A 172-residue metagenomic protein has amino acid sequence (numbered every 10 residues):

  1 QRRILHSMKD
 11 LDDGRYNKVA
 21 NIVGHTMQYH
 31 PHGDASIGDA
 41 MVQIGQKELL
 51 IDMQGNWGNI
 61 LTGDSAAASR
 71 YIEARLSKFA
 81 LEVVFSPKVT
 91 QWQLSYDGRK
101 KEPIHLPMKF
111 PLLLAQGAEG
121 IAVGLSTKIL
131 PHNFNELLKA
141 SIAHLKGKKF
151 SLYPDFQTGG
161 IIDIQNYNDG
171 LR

Functional and structural regions predicted by a protein language model:
Q1-L171: Catalytic phosphate-handling regions of large nucleic-acid enzymes and associated NTPases
